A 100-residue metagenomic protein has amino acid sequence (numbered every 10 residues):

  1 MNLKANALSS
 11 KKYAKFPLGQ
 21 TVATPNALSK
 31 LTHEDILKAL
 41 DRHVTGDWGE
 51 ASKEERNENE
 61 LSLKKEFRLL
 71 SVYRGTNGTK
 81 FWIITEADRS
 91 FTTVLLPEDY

Functional and structural regions predicted by a protein language model:
M1-L3: Eukaryotic low-complexity, non-globular regulatory regions
N6-S71: Compact soluble domain cores
L63-Y100: Short, compact, well-ordered microdomains
